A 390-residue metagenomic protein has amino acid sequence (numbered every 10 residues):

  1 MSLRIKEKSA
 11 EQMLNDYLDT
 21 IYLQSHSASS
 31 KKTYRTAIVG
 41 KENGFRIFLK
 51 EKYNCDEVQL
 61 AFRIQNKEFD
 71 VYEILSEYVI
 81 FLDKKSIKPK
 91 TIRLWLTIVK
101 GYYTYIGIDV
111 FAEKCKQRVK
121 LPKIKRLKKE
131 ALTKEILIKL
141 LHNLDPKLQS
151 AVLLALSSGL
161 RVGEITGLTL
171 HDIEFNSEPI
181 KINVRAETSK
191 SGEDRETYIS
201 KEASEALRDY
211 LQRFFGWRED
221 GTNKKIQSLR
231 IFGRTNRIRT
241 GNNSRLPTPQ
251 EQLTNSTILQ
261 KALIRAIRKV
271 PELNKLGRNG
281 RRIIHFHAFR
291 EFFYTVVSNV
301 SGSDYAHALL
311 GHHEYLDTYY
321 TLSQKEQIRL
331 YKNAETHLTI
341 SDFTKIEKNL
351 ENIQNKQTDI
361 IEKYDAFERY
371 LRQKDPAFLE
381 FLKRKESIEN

Functional and structural regions predicted by a protein language model:
L23-D109, I199: Non-catalytic DNA-binding core/recognition domains of DNA-processing enzymes
I108-K139, T188-K190, I238-L246: Flexible interdomain linker/hinge and immediately adjacent N-terminus of the catalytic tyrosine-recombinase domain
A131, T188, S303, L310-T358: Catalytic-site neighborhood detector that most strongly recognizes the C-terminal catalytic loop/helix of tyrosine
K134-V162: Basic, Lys/Arg- and aromatic-enriched nucleic-acid-binding interface segment
A155-E178, D304-Y305: Short, charged phosphate-coordinating catalytic segments
G167-T222: Conserved tyrosine-mediated DNA breakage-rejoining catalytic core shared by Y-recombinases
K201-G280, S301: Active-site/catalytic core of tyrosine-dependent DNA strand-transfer enzymes
L276-V300, A308: Short basic/aromatic active-site micro-motif
